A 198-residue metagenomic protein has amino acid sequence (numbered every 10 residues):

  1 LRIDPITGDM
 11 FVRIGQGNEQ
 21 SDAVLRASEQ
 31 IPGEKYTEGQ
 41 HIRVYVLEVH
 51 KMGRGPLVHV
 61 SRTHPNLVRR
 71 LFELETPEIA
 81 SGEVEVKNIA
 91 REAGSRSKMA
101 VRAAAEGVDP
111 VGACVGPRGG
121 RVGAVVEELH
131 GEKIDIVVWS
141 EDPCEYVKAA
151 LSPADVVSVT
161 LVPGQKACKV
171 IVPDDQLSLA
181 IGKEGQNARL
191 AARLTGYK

Functional and structural regions predicted by a protein language model:
L1-K198: RNA-contacting regions in translation and RNA-metabolism proteins, encompassing KH/S1 modules where present
